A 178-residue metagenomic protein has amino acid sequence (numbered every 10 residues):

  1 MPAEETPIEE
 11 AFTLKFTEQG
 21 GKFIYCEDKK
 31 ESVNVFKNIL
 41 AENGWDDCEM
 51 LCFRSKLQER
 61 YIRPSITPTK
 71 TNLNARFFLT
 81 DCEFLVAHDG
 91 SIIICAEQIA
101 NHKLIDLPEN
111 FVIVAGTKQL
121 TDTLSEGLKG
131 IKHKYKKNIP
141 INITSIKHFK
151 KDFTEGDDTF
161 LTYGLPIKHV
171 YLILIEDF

Functional and structural regions predicted by a protein language model:
M1-F178: The feature marks the mature, well-folded catalytic cores of soluble enzymes
